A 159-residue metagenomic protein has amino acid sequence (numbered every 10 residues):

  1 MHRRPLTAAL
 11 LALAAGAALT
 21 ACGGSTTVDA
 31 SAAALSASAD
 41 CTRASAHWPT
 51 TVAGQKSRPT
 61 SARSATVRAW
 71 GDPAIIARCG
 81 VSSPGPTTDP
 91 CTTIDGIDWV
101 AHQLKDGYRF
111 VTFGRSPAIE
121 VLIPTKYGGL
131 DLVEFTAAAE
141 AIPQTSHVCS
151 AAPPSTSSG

Functional and structural regions predicted by a protein language model:
M1-L10: Bacterial N-terminal signal peptides that target proteins for export
A17-A21: C-terminal motif of bacterial Sec signal peptides marking the signal peptidase cleavage site
C22-T26: Bacterial signal peptide processing site
V28-A39, C149-G159: N-terminal low-complexity, Pro/Thr-rich disordered segments that flank secretion/membrane-targeting signals
D29-C79: N-terminal secretory signal peptides
P84, T88-G159: Extracytosolic low-complexity repeat regions of secreted or lipid-anchored proteins
